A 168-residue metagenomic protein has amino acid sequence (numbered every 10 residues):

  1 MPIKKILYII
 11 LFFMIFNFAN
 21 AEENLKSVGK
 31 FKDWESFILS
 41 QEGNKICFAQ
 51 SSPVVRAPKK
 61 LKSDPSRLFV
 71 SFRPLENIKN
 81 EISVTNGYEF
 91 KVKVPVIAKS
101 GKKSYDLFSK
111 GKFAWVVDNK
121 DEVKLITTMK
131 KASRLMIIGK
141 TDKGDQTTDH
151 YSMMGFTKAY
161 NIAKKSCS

Functional and structural regions predicted by a protein language model:
M1-I3: N-terminal secretory signal peptides that target proteins for export/translocation
K5-F16: Sec-dependent N-terminal signal peptides
A21-S168: A generic "folded-domain core" signal
